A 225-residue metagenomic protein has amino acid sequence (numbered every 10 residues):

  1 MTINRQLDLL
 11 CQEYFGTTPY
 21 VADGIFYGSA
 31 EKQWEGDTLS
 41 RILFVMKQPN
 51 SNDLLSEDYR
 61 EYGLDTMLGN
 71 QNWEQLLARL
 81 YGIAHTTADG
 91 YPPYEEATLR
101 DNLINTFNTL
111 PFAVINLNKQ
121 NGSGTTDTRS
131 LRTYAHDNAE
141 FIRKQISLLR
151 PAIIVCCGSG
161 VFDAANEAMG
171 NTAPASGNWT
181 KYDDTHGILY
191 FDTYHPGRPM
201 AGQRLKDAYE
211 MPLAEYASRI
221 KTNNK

Functional and structural regions predicted by a protein language model:
M1-A84, W179-Y182, A217-K225: Active-site and ligand/interface coordination hotspots across diverse enzymes and nucleic-acid-associated assemblies
M1-G16, T128-R143, F162-K225: C-terminal capping/extension of enzyme domains
D37-I42, F107-F112, D183-F191: Beta-strand-turn-beta hairpins that frame and shape the catalytic cleft of phosphate-ester-processing enzymes
Q48-N52, N118-G122, S159-D163, H195-P199: Short, solvent-exposed loop/turn segments at secondary-structure junctions
D58-M67, G82-T87, K119-A135: Surface-exposed cleft-lining segments at the edges of enzyme active sites
G82-N108, T172-T185: Short mixed-charge
N105-N118, G122: Short, contiguous, well-structured surface segments enriched in hydrophobic/aromatic residues
I142-S159: Proline-aspartate-enriched helix->loop->beta-strand connector
